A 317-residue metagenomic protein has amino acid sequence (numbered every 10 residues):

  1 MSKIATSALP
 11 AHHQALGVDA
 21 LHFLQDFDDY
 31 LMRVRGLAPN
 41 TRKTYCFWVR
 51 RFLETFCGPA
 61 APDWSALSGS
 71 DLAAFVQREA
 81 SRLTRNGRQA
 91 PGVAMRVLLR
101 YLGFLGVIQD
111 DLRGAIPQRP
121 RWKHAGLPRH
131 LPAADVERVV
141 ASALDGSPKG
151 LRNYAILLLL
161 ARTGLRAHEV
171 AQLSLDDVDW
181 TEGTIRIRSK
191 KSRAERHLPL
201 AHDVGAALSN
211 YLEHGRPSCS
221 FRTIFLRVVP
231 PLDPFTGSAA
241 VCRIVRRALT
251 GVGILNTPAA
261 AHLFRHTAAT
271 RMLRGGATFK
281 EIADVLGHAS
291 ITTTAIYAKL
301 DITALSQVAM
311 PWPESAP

Functional and structural regions predicted by a protein language model:
M1-P317: Conserved catalytic core of the tyrosine transesterase superfamily
